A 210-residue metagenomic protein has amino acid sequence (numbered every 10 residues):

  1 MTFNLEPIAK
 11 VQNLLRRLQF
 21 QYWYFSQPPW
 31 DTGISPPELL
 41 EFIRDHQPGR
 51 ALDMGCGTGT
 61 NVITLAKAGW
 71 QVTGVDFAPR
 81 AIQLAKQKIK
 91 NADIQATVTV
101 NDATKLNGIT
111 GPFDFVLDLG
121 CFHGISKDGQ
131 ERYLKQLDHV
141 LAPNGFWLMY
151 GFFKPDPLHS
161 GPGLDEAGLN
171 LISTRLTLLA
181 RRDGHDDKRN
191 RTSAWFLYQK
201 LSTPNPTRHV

Functional and structural regions predicted by a protein language model:
T2-L52, T58-G111, I125-Q136, V140 (+1 more regions): Class I (Rossmann-like) S-adenosyl-L-methionine-dependent methyltransferase catalytic domain, capturing the SAM-binding
D114: Residue-level marker of regulatory loop/turn positions in helix-turn-helix DNA-binding domains and in histidine
L117: A conserved beta-strand element that flanks and buttresses the S-adenosyl-L-methionine
G120-G124: Short catalytic micro-motifs in class I SAM-dependent methyltransferases
